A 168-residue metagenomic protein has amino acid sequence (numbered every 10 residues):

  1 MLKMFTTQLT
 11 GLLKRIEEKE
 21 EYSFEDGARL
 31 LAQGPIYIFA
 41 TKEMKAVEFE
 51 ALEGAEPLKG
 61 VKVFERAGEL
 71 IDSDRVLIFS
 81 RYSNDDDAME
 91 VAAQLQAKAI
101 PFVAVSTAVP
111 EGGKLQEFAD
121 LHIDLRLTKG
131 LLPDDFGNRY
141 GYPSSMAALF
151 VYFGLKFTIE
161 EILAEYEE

Functional and structural regions predicted by a protein language model:
M1, S23-D26, E43, A147: Short, contiguous, pocket-lining structural segments that sit at or immediately flank catalytic/ligand-binding sites
M1-K19: Generic N-terminal amphipathic, Lys/Arg-enriched alpha-helix
M1-M4, R29, E53, E160-E168: Short amphipathic alpha-helical segments
M4-T7, Y22-F24, G68-L70, D85: Long, low-complexity, intrinsically disordered N-terminal extensions of eukaryotic proteins, enriched
Q8-K14, L131, E160-E168: Internal, active-site/partner-interface "lid" segment
I16-Q33: A short, well-structured juxtamembrane/interface segment
I36-E160: Glycine-rich phosphate-binding loops that contact phosphosugars or nucleotide phosphates
